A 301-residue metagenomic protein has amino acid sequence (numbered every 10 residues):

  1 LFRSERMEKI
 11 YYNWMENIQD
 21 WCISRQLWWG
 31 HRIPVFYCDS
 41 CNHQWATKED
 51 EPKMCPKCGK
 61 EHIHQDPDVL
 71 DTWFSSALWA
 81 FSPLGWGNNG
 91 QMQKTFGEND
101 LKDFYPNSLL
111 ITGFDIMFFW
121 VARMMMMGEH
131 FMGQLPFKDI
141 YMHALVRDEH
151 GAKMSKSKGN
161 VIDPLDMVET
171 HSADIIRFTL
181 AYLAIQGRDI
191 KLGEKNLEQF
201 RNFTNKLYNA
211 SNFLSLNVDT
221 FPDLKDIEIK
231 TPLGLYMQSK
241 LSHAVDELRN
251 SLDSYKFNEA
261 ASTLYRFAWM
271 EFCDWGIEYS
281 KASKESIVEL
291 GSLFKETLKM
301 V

Functional and structural regions predicted by a protein language model:
F2-V218, M237-S280, E289-K299: Structured secondary-structure scaffolds
L216-D226: Intrinsic disorder at enzyme termini
L224-I229, A282: Short linear capping/connector segments at secondary-structure termini
I227, T231, L235-K240: Alpha-helical transmembrane bundle of multi-pass secondary transport proteins
E285: Conserved, non-catalytic sequence blocks in retroelement Pol enzymes and Pol-derived host proteins
